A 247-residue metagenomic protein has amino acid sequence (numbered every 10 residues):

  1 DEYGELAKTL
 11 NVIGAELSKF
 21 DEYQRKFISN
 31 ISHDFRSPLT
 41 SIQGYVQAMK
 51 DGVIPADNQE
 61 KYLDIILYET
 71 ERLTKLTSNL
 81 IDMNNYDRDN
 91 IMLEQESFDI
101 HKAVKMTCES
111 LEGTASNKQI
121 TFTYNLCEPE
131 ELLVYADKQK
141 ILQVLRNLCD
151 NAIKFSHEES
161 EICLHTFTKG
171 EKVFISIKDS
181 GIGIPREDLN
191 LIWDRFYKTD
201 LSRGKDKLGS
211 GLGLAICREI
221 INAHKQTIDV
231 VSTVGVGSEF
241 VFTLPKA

Functional and structural regions predicted by a protein language model:
D1-I28, Y45-K50, R195, T199 (+4 more regions): Membrane-proximal HAMP signal-relay module
L17-I65: Membrane-proximal coiled-coil signaling linkers
Y68-L73: Short alpha-helical segment of the dimerization/phosphotransfer core of two-component systems
R88-L93, E131-A136: Conserved micro-motifs of the catalytic ATP-binding
D89, T114-N125: Short conserved segments within the C-terminal catalytic ATPase subdomain
E94-E112, T121-T123: A conserved beta-strand-to-alpha-helix junction within the catalytic ATP-binding
E159-E171: Short beta-strand/loop element within the Bergerat-fold HATPase_c
I184-K198: Short conserved segment of the HATPase_c
